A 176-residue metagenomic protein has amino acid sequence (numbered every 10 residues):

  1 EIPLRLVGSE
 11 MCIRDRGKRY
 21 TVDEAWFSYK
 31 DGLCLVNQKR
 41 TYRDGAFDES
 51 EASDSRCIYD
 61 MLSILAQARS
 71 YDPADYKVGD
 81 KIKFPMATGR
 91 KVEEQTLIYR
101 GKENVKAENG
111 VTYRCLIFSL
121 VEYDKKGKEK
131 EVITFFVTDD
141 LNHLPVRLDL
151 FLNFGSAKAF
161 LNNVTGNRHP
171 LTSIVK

Functional and structural regions predicted by a protein language model:
E1-G8, I13: Single conserved hydrophobic/aromatic residue that forms the stacking wall/gate of nucleotide- or nucleobase-binding
R14, N37-T41, E122-Y123, D149-F151: Beta-turn initiation residues at beta-strand->coil junctions
D15-K18, R43-F47, N153-A157, N167-R168: A short local loop/turn or secondary-structure capping micro-motif enriched for an aromatic residue
R16-R19, E108-N109, K125-K128, N153: Short glycine/serine/proline-enriched coil/turn segments at secondary-structure junctions
Y20-Y113: Solvent-exposed helix/loop surface patches that form functional interfaces
Y113-V121: C-terminal regulatory regions of eukaryotic transcription factors and related regulators
K126-K176: C-terminal structured interaction module
